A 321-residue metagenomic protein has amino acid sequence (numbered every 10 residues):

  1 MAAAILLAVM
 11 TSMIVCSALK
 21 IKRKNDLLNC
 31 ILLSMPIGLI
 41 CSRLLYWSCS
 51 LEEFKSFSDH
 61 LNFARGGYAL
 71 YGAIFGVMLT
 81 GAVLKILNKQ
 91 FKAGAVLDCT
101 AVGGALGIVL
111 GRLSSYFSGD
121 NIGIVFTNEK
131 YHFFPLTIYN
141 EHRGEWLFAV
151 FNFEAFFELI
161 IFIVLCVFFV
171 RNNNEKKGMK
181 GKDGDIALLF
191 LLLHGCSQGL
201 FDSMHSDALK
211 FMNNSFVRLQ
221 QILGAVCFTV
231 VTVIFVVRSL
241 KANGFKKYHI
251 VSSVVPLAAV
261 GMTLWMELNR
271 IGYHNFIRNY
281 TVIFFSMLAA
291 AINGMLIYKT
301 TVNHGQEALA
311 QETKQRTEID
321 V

Functional and structural regions predicted by a protein language model:
M1-V321: Hydrophobic, membrane-interfacing alpha helices
